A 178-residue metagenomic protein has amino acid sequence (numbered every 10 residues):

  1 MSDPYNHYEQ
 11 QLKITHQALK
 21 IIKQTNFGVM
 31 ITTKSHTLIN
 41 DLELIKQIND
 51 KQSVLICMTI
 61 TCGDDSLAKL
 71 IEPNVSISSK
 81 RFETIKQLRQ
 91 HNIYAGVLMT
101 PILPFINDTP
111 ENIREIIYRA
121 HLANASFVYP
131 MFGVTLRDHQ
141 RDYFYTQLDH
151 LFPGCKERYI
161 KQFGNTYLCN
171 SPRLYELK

Functional and structural regions predicted by a protein language model:
M1-Q162, T166-C169: Conserved AdoMet/S-adenosylmethionine-binding subsite of the radical SAM
L174-L177: Long, ordered, amphipathic alpha-helical scaffolds
